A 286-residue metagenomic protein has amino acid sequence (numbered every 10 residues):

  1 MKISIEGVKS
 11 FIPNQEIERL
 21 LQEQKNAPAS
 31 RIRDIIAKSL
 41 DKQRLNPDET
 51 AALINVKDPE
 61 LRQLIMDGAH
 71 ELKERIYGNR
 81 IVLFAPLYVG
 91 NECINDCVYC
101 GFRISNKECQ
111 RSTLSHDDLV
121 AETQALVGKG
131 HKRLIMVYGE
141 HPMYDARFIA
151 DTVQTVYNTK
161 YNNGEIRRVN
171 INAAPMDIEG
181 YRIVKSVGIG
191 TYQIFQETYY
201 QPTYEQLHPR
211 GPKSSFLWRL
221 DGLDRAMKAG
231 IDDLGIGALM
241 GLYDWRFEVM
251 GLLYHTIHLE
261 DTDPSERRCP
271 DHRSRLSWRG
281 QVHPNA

Functional and structural regions predicted by a protein language model:
M1-F84: Flexible, acidic/Gly-rich N-terminal and inter-domain linker regions that tether and position cofactor-handling modules
G7-V8, E18, L83, L87-C109 (+2 more regions): N-terminal small/glycine-rich loop or linker at the start of catalytic domains across soluble metabolic enzymes
T50, I54, F84-L87, I135-R147 (+1 more regions): Glycine-rich, proline-tolerant flexible connector loops at the mouths of alpha/beta enzymes
L64-N106, R111-V137, G190: N-terminal pre-triad scaffold of radical SAM enzymes
L87-V89, E140-P142, A173-D177, T198-Y200 (+2 more regions): Active-site-proximal loop/turn and secondary-structure-junction residues that shape catalytic pockets, frequently
C97, R133-L134, A146-L239: Radical SAM/AdoMet-radical enzyme domain recognition
S105-T113, P142-R147, Y204-F216, V282-A286: Glycine-rich tight-turn/loop motif centered on a GG-T
G190-T191, Q196, L217-V282: Conserved C-terminal portion of the radical SAM core fold that forms the substrate/S-adenosylmethionine-binding
